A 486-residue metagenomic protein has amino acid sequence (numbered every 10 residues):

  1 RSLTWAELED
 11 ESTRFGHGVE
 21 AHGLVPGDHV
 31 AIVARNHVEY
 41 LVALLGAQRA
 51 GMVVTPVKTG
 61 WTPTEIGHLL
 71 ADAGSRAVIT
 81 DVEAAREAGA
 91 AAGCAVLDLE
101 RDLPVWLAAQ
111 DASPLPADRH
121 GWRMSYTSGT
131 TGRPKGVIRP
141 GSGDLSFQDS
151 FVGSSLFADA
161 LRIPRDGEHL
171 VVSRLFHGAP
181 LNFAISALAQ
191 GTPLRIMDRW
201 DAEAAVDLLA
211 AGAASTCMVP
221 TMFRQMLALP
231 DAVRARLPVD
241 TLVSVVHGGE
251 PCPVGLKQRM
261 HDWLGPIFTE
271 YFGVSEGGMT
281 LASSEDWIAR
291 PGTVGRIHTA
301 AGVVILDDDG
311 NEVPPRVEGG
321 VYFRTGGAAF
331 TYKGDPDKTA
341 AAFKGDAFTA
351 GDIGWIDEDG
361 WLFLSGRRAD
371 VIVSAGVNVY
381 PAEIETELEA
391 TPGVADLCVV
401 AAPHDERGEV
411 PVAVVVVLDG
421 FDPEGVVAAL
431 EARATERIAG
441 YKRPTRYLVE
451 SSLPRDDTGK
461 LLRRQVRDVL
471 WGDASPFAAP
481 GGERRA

Functional and structural regions predicted by a protein language model:
R1-H37, T62-G67: Conserved AMP-binding/adenylate-forming core of the ANL superfamily
T4-A6, W122-F151: Conserved AMP-binding A3 loop
H17, A21-H22, P26, V42-L45 (+2 more regions): Structural core segment of the AMP-binding/adenylate-forming
A34, T55-H68, V82-A84, T192-A211 (+1 more regions): ATP-dependent adenylate-forming carboxylate-activation enzymes
W61, V78, T216, F323-T325 (+6 more regions): AMP-binding/adenylate-forming catalytic core of the ANL superfamily
A109-S128, G132-R133, L161-E168: Conserved pre-ATP/AMP-binding loop-to-beta segment of ANL
S125-S128, A189, A214-M218, L227-R290 (+2 more regions): Gly/Ser/Thr-rich phosphate-binding loop
S146-V172, F176-S215, L229: Conserved AMP-binding/adenylation subdomain of ANL enzymes
